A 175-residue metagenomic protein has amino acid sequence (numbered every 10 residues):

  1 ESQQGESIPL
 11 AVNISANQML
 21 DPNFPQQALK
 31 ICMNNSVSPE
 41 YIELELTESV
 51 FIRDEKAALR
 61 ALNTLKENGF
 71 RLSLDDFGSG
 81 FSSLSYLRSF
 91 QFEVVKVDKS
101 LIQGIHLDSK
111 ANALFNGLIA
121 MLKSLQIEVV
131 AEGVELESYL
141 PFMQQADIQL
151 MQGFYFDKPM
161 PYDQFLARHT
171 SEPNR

Functional and structural regions predicted by a protein language model:
E1-I14, K30-Y41, N68: Helix C-cap/alpha-to-beta connector motif
S15-P22, Y41-K56, N68-R175: EAL-family c-di-GMP phosphodiesterase catalytic domain
A61: Conserved functional hotspot residues or short segments at active or partner-binding sites across diverse domains
